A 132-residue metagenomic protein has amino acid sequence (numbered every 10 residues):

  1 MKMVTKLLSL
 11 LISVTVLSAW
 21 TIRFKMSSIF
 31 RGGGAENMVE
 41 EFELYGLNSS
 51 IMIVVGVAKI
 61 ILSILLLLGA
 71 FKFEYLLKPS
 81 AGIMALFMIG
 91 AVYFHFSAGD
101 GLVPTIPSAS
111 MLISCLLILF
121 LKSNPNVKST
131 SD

Functional and structural regions predicted by a protein language model:
M1-D132: Membrane-interface extramembranous regions
